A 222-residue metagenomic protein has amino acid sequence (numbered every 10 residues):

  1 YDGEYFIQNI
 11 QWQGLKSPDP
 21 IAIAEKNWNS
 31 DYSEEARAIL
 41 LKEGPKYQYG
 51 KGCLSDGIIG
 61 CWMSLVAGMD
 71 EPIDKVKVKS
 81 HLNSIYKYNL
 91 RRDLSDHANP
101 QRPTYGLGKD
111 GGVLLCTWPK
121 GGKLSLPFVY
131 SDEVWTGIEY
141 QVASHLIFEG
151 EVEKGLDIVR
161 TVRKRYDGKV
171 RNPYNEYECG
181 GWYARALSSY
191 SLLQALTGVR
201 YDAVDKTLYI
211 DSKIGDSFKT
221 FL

Functional and structural regions predicted by a protein language model:
D2-W135, D167-K169: Extended glycan-interaction surfaces of carbohydrate-active proteins
Y105-K109, S125-F128, D132-E133, E139-L222: Non-catalytic C-terminal accessory modules of carbohydrate-active enzymes
